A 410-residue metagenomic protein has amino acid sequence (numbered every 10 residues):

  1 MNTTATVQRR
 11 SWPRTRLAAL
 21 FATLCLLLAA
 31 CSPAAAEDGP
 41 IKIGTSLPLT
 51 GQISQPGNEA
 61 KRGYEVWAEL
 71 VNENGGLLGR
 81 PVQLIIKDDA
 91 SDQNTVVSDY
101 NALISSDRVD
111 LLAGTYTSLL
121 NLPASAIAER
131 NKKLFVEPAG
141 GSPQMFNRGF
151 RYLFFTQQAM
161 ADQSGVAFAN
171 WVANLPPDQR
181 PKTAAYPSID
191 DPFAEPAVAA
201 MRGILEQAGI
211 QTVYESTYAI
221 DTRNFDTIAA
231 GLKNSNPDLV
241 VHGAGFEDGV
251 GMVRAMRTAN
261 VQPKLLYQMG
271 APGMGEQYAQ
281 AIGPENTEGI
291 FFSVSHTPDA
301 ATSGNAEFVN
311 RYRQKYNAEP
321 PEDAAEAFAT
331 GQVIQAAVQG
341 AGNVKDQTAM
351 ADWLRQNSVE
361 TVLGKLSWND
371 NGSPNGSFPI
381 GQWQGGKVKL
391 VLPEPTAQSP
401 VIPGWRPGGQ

Functional and structural regions predicted by a protein language model:
M1-P13: N-terminal secretory signal peptides that target proteins for export/translocation
N2-A5, F21, S32-Q410: Extracytosolic ligand-binding ectodomains
A18-A30: Bacterial N-terminal signal peptides
